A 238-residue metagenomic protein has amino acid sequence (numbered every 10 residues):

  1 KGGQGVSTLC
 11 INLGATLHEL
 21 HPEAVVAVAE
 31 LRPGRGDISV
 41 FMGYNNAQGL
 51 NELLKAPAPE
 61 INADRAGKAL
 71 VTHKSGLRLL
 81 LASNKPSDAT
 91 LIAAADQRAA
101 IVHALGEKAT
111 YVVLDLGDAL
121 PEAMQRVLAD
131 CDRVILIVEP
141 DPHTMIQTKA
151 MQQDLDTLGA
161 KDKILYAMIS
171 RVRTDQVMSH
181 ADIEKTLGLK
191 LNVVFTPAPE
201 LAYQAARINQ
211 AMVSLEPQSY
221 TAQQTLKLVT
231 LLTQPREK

Functional and structural regions predicted by a protein language model:
K1, E139-P140, L165-V177, V194-L201: G-domain G4 guanine-recognition motif of GTPases
K1-A27: Walker A (P-loop) phosphate-binding motif
L20-L79: Phosphate-binding loop that captures ATP/GTP phosphates
A58-A119: Cytosolic-facing regulatory segments adjacent to core modules
E107, L120-D141: Inter-motif core of Ras-like GTPase G domains
T148-K161: Conserved C-terminal guanine-recognition region of P-loop GTPase G domains, centered on the G4
R171, I183-M212, T225: Beta-strand-loop-alpha "switch" segments that mediate conformational coupling across diverse proteins
R207-K238: NTP-binding/hydrolysis catalytic cores, primarily Walker-type P-loop NTPases
